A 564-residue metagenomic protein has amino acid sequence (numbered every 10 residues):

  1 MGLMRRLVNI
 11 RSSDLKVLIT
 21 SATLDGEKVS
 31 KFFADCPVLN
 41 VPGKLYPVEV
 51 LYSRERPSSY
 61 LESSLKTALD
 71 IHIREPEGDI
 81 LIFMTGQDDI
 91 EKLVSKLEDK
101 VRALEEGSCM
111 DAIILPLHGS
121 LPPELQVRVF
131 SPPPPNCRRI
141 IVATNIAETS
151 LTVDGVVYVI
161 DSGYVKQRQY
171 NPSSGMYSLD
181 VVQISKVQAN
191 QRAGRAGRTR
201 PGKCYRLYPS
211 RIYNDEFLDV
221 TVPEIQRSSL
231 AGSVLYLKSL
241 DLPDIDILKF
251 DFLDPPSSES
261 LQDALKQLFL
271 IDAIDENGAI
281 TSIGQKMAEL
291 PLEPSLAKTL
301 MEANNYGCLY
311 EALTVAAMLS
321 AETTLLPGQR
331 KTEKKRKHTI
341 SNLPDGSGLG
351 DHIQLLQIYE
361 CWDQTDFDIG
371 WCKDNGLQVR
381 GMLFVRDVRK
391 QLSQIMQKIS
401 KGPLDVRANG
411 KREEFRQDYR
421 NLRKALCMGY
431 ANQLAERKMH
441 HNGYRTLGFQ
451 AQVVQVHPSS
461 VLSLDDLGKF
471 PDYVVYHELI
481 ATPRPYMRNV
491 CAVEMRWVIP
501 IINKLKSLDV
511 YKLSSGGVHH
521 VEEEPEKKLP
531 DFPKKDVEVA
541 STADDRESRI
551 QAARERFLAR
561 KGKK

Functional and structural regions predicted by a protein language model:
M1-Y306, K337-L343, T365-F367, K373-G376 (+9 more regions): P-loop NTPase motor module signature
Y60, N171-P172, E216-D219, L326-G328 (+2 more regions): Short conserved micro-motifs at the rims of enzyme active sites and ligand-binding pockets
D79, R138, A312, P471-D472: Short, surface-exposed beta-edge/turn micro-motifs
C308, G348, D374, Q378-G381 (+7 more regions): Intrinsic-disorder-associated interaction segments
L309-L326, E333-R336, I340-C372, G376-V379 (+3 more regions): C-terminal helical accessory/scaffold domains
G328-Q329, N442: Functional cores of ribonucleases/endoribonucleases
L349-I353, E360-W362, D374, N409 (+3 more regions): Alpha-helical interaction segments
Q417-T542, R546, A552-R556, K563-K564: C-terminal accessory domains/tails appended to large, multi-domain proteins
